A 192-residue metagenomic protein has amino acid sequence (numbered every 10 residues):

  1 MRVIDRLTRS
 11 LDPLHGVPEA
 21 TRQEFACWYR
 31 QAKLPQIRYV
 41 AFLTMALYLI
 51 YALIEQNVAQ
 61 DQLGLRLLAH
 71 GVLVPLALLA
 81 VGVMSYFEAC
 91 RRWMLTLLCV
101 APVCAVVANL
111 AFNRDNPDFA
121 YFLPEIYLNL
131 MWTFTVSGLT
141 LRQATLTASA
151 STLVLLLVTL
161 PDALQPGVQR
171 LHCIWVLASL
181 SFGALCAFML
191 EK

Functional and structural regions predicted by a protein language model:
M1-T21: Short, charged cytosolic
R22-K33: Cytosolic juxtamembrane amphipathic/interface segments immediately preceding and feeding into a transmembrane helix
Y39-T133, A150-L156: Hydrophobic transmembrane alpha-helices and their membrane-interface boundaries in multi-pass, membrane-anchored
A46, L177-K192: Juxtamembrane or sensor-core-proximal signal-transducing alpha helices that couple sensory domains to cytosolic
R66-A69, R142-L146, V176: Transmembrane alpha-helices of multi-pass eukaryotic membrane proteins
A120-I126, T135-S151, G167-L171: Hydrophobic alpha-helical membrane segments of integral membrane proteins
L155-V176: Interfacial aromatic-anchored transmembrane helix boundaries in multi-pass membrane proteins
